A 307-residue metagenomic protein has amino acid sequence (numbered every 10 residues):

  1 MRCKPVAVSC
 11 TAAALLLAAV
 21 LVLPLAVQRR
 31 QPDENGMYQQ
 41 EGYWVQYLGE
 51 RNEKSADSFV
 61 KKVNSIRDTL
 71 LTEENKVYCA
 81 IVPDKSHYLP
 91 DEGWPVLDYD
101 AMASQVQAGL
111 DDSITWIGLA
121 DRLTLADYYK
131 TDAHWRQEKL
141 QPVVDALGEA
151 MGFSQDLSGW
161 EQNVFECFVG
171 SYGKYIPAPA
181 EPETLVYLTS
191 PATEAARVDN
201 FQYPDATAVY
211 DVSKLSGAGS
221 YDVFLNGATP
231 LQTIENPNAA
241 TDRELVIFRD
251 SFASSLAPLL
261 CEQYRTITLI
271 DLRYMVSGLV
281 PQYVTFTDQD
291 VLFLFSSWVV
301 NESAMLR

Functional and structural regions predicted by a protein language model:
M1-R307: Extracellular glycan-modifying ectodomains
